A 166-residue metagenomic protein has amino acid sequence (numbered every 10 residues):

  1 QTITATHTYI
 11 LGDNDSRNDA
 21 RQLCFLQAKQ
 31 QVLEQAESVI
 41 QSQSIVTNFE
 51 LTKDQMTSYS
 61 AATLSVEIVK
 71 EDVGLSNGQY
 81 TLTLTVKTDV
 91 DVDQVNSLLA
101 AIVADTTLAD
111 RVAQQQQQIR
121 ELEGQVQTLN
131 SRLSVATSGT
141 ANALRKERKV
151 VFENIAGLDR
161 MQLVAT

Functional and structural regions predicted by a protein language model:
T2-I10, T83-D89: Soluble periplasmic/extracytoplasmic beta-strand elements of cell-envelope proteins
T4-T57: Short, well-ordered alpha-helical segments
V32, F49-K53, T57, A61 (+4 more regions): Short alpha-helical interface elements
V39-V95: Structured, amphipathic secondary-structure segments that form assembly/contact surfaces in multi-subunit
D72-T166: Pro/Ala/Gly-rich low-complexity, hydrophilic intrinsically disordered segments
